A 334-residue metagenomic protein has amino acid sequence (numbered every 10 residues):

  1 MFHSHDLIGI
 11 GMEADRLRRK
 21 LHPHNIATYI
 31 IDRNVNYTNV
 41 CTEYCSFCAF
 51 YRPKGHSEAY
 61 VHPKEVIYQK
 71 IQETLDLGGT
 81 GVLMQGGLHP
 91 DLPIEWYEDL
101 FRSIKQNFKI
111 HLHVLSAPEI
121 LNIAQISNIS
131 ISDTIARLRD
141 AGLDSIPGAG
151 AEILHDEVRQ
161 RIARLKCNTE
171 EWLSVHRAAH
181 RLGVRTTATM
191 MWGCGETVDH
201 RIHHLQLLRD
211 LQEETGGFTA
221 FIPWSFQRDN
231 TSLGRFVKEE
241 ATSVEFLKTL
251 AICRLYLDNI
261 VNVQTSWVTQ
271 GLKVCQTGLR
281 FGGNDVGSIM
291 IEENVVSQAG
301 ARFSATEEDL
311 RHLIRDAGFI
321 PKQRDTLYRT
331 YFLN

Functional and structural regions predicted by a protein language model:
M1-F2, I31-N34, G86-P90, W192-G195 (+1 more regions): Conserved short loop/turn motifs at secondary-structure junctions
M1-I8, L75, Q206-N334: Auxiliary Fe-S-binding modules of radical SAM enzymes
H3, R16-P23, F50, D76 (+8 more regions): Generic secondary-structure signature for well-ordered alpha-helical cores
G11-K54, A59-Q85: N-terminal pre-triad scaffold of radical SAM enzymes
I26-A27, I31, Y37, C41 (+3 more regions): Mobile, glycine- and charge-enriched loop segments and immediately flanking short secondary-structure elements within
A27-V35, V82, L112-S116, I146-G148 (+4 more regions): Hydrophobic faces of well-ordered beta-strands that scaffold small-molecule active sites in alpha/beta enzyme cores
N39-C41, A49, G78, A149-G150 (+2 more regions): Short, small-residue-rich loop/turn micro-motifs
R52-H203, L207-D210: Conserved Radical SAM active-site core
